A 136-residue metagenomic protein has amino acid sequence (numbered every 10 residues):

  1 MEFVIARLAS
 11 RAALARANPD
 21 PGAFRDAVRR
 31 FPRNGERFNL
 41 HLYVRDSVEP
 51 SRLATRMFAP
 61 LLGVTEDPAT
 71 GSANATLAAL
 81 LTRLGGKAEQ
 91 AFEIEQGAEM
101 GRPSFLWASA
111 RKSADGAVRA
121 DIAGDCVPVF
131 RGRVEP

Functional and structural regions predicted by a protein language model:
M1-P136: Active-site proximal loop and beta-alpha junction motif in alpha/beta enzyme cores
